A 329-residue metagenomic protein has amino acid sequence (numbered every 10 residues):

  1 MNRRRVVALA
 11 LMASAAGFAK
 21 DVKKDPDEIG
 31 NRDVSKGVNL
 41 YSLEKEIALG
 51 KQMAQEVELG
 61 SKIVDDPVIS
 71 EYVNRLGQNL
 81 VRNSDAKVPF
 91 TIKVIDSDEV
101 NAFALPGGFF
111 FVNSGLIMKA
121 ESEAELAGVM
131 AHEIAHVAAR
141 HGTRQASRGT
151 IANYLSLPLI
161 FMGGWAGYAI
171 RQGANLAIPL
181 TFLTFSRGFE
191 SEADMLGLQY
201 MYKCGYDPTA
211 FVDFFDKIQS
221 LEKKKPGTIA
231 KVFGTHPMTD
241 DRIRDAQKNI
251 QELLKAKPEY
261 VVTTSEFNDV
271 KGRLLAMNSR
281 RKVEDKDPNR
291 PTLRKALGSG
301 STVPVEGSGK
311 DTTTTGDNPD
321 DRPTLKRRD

Functional and structural regions predicted by a protein language model:
M1-M12: N-terminal secretory signal peptides and thylakoid transit peptides that target proteins across membranes
R5, F18-M277: A Zn2+-metalloprotease active-site environment signal
V6-V7, V129, L293, L325: Conserved short hydrophobic patches within well-ordered secondary structure
K20-S35, L40, S265-D329: Compositionally biased, proline/threonine/alanine/serine-rich low-complexity intrinsically disordered stretches
